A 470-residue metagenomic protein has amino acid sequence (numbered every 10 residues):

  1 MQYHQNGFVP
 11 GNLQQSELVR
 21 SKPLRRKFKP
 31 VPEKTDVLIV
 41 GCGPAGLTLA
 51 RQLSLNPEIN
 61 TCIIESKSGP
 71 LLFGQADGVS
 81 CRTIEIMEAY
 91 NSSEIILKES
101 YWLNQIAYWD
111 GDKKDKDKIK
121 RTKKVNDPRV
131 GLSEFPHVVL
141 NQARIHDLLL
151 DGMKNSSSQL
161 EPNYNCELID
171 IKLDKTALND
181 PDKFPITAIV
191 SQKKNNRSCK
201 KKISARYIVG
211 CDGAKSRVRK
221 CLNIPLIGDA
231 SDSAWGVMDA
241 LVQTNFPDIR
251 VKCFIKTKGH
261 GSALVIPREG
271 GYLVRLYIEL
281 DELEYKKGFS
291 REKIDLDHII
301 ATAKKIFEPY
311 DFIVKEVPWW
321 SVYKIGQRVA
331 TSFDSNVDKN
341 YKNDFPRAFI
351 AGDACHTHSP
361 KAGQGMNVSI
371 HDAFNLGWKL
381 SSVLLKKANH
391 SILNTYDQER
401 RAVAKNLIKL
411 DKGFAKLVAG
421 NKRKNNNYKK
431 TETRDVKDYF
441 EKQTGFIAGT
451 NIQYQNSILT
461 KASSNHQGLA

Functional and structural regions predicted by a protein language model:
M1-V37, Q52-I59, N179-K183: Extreme N-terminal leader/targeting segments of oxidoreductases
Q2-L18, P30, S381-A470: C-terminal helical "tail/cap" subdomain of flavin- and related membrane-associated enzymes
H4, F8, L72-N155, Q159 (+4 more regions): Active-site-adjacent segment of FAD-dependent monooxygenases/related oxidoreductases
E33-T35, N195-Y207, C211, D344: Core beta-strand elements of the Rossmann-like FAD/NAD(P) dinucleotide-binding domain in flavoenzyme oxidoreductases
C42-A50, L149, G210, V317 (+1 more regions): Conserved mid-domain beta->alpha element of the FAD-binding
Q52-A76: Glycine-rich FAD pyrophosphate-binding loop
D151, Y207-G326: Conserved FAD-binding catalytic core of PHBH/FMO-like flavoproteins
K172-K202: Conserved beta-strand-loop-beta-strand element in the redox core of flavoprotein oxidoreductases
